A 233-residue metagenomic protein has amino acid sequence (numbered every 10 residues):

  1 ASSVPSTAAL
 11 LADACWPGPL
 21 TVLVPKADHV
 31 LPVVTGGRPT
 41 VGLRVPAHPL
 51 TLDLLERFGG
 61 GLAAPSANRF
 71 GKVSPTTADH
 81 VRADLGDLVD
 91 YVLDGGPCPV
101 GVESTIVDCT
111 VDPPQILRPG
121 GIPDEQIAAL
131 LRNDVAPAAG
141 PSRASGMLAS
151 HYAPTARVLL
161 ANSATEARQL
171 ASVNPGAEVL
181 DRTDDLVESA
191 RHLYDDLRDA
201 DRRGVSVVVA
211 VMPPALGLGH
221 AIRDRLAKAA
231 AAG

Functional and structural regions predicted by a protein language model:
A1-G233: Active-site-adjacent structural elements in enzyme catalytic cores
